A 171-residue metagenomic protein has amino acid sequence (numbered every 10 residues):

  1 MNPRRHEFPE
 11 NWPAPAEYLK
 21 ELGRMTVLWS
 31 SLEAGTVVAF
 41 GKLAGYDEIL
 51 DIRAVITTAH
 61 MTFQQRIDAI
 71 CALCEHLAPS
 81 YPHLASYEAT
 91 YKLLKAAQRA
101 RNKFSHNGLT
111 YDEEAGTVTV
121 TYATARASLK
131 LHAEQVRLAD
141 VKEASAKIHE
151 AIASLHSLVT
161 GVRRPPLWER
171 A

Functional and structural regions predicted by a protein language model:
M1-V27, S31-A171: Acidic, Ser/Thr/Gly/Pro-rich intrinsically disordered interaction regions
